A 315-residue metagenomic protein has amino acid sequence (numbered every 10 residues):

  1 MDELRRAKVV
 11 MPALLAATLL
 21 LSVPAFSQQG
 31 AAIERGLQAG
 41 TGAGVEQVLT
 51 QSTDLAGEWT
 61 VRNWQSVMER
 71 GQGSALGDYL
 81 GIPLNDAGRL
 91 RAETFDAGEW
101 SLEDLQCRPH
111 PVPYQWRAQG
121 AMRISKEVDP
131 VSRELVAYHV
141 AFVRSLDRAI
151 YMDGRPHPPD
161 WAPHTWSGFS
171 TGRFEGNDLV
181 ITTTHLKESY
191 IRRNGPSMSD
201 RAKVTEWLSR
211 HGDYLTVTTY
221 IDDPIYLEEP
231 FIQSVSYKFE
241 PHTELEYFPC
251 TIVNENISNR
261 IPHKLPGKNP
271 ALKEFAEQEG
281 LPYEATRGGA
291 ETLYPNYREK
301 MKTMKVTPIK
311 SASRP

Functional and structural regions predicted by a protein language model:
D2-L4, V23-P315: Hydrophobic small-molecule pocket/channel-lining residues, especially in calycin-type beta-barrels
M11-S22: Bacterial N-terminal signal peptides
